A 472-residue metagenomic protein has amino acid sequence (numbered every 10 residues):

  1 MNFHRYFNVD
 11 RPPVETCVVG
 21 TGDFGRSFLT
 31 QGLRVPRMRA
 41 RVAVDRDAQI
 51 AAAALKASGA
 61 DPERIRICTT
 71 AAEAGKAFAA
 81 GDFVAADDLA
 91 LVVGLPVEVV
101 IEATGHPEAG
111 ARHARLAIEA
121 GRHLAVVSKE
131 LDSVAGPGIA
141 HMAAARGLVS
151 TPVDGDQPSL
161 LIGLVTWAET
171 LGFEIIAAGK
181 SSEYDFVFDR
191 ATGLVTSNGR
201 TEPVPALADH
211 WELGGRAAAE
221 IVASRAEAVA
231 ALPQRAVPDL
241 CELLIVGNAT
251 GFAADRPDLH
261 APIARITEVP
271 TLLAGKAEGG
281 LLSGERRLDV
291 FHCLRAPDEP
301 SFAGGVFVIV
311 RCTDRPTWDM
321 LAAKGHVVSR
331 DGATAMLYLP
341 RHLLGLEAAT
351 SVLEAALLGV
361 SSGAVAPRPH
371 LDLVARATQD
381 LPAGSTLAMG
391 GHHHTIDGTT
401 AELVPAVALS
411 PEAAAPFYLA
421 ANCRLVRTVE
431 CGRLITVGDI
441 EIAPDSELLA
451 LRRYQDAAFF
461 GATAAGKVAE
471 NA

Functional and structural regions predicted by a protein language model:
M1-L116: N-terminal glycine-/serine-/threonine-rich beta1-alpha1-beta2 phosphate-ribose binding loop of Rossmann-like
N2-F7, R200-N471: C-terminal catalytic/substrate-binding lobe primarily of soluble NAD(P)-dependent oxidoreductases
R46, G105-H106, S128-D132, G155-D156 (+3 more regions): Short, ordered loop/turn segments at secondary-structure junctions
Q49-I50, L131-G136, A140, Q157-L161 (+2 more regions): Short gly/pro/ser/thr-enriched loop/turn and capping motifs at secondary-structure boundaries
L55-K56, G136-I139, I162-V165, F186-T192 (+3 more regions): Short acidic, glycine/serine/threonine-rich loops at helix termini
T104-A120, S128-D156, T166-W167: Rossmann-fold NAD(P)-binding glycine/threonine-rich loop
A143-G147, P152-E227: Rossmann-like NAD(P)H-binding beta-loop-alpha module
